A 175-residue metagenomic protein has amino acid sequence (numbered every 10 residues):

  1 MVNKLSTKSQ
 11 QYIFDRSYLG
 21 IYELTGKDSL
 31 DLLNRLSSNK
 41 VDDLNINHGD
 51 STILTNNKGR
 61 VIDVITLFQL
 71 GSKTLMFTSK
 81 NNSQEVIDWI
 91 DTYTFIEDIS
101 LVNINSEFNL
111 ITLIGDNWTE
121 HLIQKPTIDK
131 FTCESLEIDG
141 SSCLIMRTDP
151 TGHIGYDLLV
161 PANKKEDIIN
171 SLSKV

Functional and structural regions predicted by a protein language model:
M1-V175: Basic, glycine/lysine-rich polyanion-binding surfaces/domains
